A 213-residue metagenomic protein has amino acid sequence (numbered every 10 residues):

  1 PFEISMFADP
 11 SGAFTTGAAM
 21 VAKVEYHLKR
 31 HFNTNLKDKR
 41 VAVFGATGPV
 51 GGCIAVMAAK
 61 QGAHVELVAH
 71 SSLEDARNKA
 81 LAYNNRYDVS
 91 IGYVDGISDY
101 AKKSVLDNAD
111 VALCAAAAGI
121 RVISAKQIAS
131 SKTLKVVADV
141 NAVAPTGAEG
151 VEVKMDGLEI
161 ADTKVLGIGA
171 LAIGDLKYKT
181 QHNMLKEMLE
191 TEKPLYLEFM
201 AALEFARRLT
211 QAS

Functional and structural regions predicted by a protein language model:
P1-L36, I168-G174, H182: Glycine/serine-rich phosphate-binding loop and adjoining beta1-alpha1 elements at the start of nucleotide-handling
I4, D38, G62, T133-L134: A general structural motif
T15, A19, N78, I123 (+2 more regions): Conserved active-site and cofactor/substrate-binding residues in soluble primary-metabolism enzymes
G17, G48-I54, A76, I120-I123 (+1 more regions): Short glycine/serine/threonine-rich phosphate/pyrophosphate-binding segments that cradle anionic phosphate groups
L28-V111: Glycine-rich phosphate/diphosphate-binding loop of Rossmann-like nucleotide-binding domains
V89-G167: Rossmann-like adenosine-cofactor binding region
V143-S213: Adenosine-phosphate binding glycine-rich loop
